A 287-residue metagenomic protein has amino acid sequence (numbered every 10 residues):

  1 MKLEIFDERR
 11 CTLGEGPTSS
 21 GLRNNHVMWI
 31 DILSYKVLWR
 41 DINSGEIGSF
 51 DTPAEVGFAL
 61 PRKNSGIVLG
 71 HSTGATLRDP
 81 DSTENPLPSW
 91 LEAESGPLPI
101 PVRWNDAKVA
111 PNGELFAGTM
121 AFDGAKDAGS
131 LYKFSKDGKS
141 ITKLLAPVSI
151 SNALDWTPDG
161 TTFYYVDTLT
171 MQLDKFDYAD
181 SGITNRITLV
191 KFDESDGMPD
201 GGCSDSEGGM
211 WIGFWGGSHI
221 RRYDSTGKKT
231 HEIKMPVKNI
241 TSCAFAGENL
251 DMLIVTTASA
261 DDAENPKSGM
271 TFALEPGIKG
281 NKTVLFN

Functional and structural regions predicted by a protein language model:
K2-E8, G45-D51, N85-P97, K139-A146 (+2 more regions): A short beta-strand motif characteristic of beta-propeller blades
R9-N24, T52-H71, P97-E114, L144-T162 (+2 more regions): Beta-rich, blade/repeat-based domains predominating in secreted/periplasmic proteins but also intracellular
S20-L22, V27-L33, R62, V68-T73 (+4 more regions): Conserved beta-strand positions in repeat-built beta-propeller and related beta-rich domains
K36-L38, G74, G129-Y132, Q172-D174 (+2 more regions): A short loop-to-beta-strand structural motif that recurs across blades of beta-propeller domains
D81-T83, F176-G182, E275-K282: Short loop/turn segments immediately following beta-strands, especially the blade-tip and inter-blade linker loops
T83-L144: Hydrophobic alpha-helical segments and helix pairs
Q172, V190-S225: Loop/turn-rich, solvent-exposed surfaces of beta-rich toroidal or solenoidal domains
A244-N287: Blade-level signature of beta-propeller repeat domains, shared across WD40, Kelch, NHL, RCC1 and BNR/Asp-box propellers
